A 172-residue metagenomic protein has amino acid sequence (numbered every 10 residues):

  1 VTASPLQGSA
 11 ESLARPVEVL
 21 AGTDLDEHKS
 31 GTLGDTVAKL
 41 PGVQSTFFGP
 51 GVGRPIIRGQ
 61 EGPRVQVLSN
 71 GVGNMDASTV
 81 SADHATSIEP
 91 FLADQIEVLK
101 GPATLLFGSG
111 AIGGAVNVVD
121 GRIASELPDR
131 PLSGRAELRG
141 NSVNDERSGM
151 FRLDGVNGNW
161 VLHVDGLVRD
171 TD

Functional and structural regions predicted by a protein language model:
V1-L127: Acidic, small-polar-rich N-terminal luminal/periplasmic segments of exported/outer-membrane proteins
Q66, Q95-L99, A115-D172: Predominantly transmembrane beta-strands of Gram-negative outer membrane beta-barrel pores used for transport
